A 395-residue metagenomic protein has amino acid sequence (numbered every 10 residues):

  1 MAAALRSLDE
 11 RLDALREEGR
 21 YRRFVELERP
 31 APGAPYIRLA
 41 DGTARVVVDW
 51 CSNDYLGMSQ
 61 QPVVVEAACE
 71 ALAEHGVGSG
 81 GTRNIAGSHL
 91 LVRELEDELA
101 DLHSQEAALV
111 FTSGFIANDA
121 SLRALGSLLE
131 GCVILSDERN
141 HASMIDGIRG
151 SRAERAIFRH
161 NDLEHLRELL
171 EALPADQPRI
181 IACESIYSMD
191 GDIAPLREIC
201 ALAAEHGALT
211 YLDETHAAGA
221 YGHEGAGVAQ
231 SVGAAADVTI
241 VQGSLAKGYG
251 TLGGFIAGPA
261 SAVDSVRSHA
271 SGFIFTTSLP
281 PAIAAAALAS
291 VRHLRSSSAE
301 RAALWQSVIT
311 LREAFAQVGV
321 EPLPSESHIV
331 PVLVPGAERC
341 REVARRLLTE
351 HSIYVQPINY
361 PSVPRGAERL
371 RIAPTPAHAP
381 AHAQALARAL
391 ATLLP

Functional and structural regions predicted by a protein language model:
A2, M58, P62, E66-E70 (+5 more regions): PLP-dependent enzyme catalytic core of the Aspartate aminotransferase-like
D9, D13-H75, A208: N-terminal "arm"/small-domain region of PLP-dependent enzymes with the aminotransferase-like
D54, A156, H160-L212: Active-site phosphate-binding strand-loop segment of PLP-dependent enzymes
V65-E66, E70-S113, V308: Conserved N-terminal alpha-helix of the aminotransferase class I/II PLP-enzyme fold
S113, L135-S151: Substrate-binding/gating loop at the entrance of the active-site cleft, primarily in PLP-dependent aminotransferase-like
L122-A142: Conserved PLP-anchoring active-site segment centered on the Schiff-base-forming lysine
H206-L209, H216, Y221-E326: Active-site C-terminal subdomain of aminotransferase-like
A302-T310, A316-S352, Y360, G366-A367 (+1 more regions): Conserved PLP-binding catalytic core of the aspartate aminotransferase-like
